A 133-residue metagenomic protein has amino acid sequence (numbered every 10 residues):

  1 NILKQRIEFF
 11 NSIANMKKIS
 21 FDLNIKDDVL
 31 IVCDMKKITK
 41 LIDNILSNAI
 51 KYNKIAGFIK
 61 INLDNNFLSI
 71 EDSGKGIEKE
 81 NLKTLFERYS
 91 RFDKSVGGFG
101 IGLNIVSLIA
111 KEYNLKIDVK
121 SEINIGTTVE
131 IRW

Functional and structural regions predicted by a protein language model:
I13-D22: Short conserved segments within the C-terminal catalytic ATPase subdomain
L30-D34: Conserved micro-motifs of the catalytic ATP-binding
A49-I50: Short helix-loop "hinge" at the ATP-lid/N-box region of the Bergerat-fold HATPase_c
A56-F67: Short beta-strand/loop element within the Bergerat-fold HATPase_c
D72: Acidic ATP/Mg2+-coordinating residue in the GHKL
I77-Y89: Short conserved segment of the HATPase_c
N114-K120: Glycine-rich ATP-binding loops of the HATPase_c
